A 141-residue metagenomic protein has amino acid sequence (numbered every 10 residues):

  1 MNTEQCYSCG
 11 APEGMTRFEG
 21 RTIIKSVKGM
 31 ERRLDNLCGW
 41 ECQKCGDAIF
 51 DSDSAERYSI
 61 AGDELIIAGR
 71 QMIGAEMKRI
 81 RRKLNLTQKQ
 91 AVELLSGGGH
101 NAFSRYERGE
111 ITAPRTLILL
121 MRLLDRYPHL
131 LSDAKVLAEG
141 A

Functional and structural regions predicted by a protein language model:
T3, G39: Residues immediately within or flanking Cys/His clusters that coordinate Zn2+ in small zinc-binding modules
C6-C9, C42: Short cysteine-rich clusters marking metal-coordination/redox-active sites
S8-D35: Short recognition patches in nucleic-acid-associated and regulatory proteins
R17-I24, D53-A61: Short cysteine/histidine-rich zinc-coordinating motifs and their immediately flanking basic loops
R57-K83: A short, Lys/Arg-rich alpha-helix, primarily the initiator
L86-S104: Short alpha-helical DNA-recognition segment
R115-K135: DNA major-groove recognition helix of helix-turn-helix/homeodomain DNA-binding modules
